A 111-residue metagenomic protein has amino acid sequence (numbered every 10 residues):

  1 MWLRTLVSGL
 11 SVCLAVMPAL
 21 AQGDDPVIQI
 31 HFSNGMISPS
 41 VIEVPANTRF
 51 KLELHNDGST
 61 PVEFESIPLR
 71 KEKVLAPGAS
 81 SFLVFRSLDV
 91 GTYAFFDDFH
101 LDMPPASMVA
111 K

Functional and structural regions predicted by a protein language model:
M1-L10: Bacterial N-terminal signal peptides that target proteins for export
V16-P18: N-terminal signal peptide c-region/cleavage motif recognized by signal peptidases
G23-N47: N-terminal edge beta-strand
P26-Q29, L75-K111: Extracellular/periplasmic metallocenter environments
S33-S40, S66-L69, G78-F82: N-terminal post-signal-peptidase region of extra-cytosolic proteins
S40-T60, S80-D89, Y93-F96: Beta-strand cores of secreted/periplasmic/IMS beta-sandwich domains, seen most often in copper-related folds
D57-P77, M103-S107: Histidine- and aromatic-enriched segments that form or immediately flank copper-ligand environments
